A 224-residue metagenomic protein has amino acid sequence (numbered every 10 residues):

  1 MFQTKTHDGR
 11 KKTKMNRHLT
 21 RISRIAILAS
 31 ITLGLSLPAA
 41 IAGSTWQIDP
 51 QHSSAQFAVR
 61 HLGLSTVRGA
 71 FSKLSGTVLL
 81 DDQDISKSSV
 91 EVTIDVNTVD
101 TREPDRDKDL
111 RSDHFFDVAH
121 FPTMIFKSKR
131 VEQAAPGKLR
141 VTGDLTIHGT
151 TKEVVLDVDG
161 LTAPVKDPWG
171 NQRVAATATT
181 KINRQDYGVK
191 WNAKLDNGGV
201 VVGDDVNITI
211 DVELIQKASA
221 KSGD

Functional and structural regions predicted by a protein language model:
M1-F2, P38: Short intrinsically disordered, low-complexity coil segments enriched in acidic
Q3-K14: Short, Lys/Arg-enriched N-terminal segments with co-localized hydrophobic residues within the first ~10-30 amino acids
K11-K12, T20, I85, I215: A generic signature of intrinsically disordered, low-complexity regions enriched in glycine/proline and charged/polar
N16-I27: Bacterial N-terminal signal peptides that target proteins for export
I25-S36: Bacterial N-terminal signal peptides
A40-D224: Low-complexity, acidic/polar, glycine-enriched regions of mature
